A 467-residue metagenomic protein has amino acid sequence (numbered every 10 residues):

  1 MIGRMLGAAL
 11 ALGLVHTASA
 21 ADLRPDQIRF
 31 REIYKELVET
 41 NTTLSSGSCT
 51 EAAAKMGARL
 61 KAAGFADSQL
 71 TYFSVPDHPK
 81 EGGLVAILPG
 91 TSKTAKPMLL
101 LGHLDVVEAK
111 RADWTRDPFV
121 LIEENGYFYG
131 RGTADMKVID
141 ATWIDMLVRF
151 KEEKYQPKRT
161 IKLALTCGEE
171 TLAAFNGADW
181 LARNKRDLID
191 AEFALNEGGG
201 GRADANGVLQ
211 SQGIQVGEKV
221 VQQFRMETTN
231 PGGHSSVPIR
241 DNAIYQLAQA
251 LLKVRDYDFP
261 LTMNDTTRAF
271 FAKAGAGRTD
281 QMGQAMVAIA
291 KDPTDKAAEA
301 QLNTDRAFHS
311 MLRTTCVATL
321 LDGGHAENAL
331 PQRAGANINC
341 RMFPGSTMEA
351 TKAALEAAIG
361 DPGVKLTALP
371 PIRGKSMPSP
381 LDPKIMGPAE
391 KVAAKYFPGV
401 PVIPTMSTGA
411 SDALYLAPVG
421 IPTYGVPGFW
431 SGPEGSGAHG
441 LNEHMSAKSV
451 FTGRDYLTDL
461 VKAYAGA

Functional and structural regions predicted by a protein language model:
R4-V15: Bacterial N-terminal signal peptides
H16-A20: Sec/Tat signal peptide C-region and signal peptidase I cleavage site
A21, R59, G199-D455, K462-A467: Metal-dependent amide/peptide-bond hydrolase catalytic core, centered on the "pita-bread" metallohydrolase fold
A21-R131, D140, F150-R159, I338: Acidic/His- and Gly-rich active-site-bordering loop/insert found across diverse amide/peptide-bond hydrolases
L23-R31, T42-A53, P79, T133-M136 (+8 more regions): Solvent-exposed, acidic/flexible segments
T43-S45, D77-P79, T91-K93, L104-E108 (+4 more regions): Solvent-exposed loop/turn segments at secondary-structure junctions within structured extracellular/periplasmic domains
C49, K96-P97, A109-D113, A173-A178 (+4 more regions): Short, solvent-exposed loop/turn and secondary-structure capping segments
Y127-F128, A134-G213: Acidic/histidine-rich catalytic neighborhood of metal-dependent amide-processing enzymes
